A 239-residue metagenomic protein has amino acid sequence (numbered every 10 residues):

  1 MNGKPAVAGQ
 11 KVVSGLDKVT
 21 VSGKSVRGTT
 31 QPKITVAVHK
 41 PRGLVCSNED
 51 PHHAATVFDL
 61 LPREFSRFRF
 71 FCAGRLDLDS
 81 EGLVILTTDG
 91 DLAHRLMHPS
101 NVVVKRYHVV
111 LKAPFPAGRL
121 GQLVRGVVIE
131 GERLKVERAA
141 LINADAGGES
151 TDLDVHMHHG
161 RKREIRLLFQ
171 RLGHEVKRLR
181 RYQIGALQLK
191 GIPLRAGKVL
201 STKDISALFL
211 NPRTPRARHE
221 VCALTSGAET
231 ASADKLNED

Functional and structural regions predicted by a protein language model:
M1-D239: Basic, flexible Lys/Arg- and Gly-enriched helix-loop patches that mediate nucleic-acid binding at interfaces with rRNA
